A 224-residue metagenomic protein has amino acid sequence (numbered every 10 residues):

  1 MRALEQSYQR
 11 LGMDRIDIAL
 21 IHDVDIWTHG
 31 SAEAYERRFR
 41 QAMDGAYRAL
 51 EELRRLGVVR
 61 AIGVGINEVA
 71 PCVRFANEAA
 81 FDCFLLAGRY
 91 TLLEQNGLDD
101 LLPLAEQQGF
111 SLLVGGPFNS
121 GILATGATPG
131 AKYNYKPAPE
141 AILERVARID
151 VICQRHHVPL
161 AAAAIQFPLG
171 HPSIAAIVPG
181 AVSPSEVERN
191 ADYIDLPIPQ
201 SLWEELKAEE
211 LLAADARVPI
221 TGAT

Functional and structural regions predicted by a protein language model:
M1-R10, N67-R74: Short, acidic/polar
Y8-A32: Active-site groove signature of glycoside hydrolases
V24-A213, P219-A223: Beta/alpha (TIM)-barrel catalytic core signal, keyed to glycine-rich beta->alpha loops juxtaposed to Asp/Glu that bind
